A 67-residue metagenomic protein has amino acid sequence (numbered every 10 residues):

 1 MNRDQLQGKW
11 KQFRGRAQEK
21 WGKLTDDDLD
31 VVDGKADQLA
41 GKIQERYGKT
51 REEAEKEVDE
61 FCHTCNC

Functional and structural regions predicted by a protein language model:
M1-C67: Intrinsically disordered, low-complexity, hydrophilic segments
